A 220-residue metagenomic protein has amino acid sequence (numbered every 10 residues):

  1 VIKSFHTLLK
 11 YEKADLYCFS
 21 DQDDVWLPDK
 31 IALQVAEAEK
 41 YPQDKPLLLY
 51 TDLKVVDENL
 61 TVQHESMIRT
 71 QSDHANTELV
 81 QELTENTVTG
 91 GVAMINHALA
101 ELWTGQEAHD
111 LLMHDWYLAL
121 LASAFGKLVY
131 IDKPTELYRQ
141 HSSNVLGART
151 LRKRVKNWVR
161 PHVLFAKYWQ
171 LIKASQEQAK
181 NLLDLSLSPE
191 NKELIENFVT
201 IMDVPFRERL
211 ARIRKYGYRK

Functional and structural regions predicted by a protein language model:
V1-L151: Nucleotide-sugar donor-binding/catalytic module of glycosyltransferases that assemble extracellular/cell-envelope
D110-L111, Y117, L128, L137-K220: C-terminal subregions of glycosyltransferases and related glycan-biosynthesis enzymes
